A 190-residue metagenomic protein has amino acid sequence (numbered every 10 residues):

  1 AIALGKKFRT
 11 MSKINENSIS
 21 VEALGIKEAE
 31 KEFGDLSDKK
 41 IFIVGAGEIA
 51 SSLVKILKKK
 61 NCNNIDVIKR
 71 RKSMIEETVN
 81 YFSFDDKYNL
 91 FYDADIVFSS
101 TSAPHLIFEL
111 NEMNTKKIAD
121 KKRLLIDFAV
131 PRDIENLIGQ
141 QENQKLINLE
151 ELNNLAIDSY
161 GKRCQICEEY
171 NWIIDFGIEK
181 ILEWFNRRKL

Functional and structural regions predicted by a protein language model:
A1-E32, L36: Glycine/serine-rich phosphate-binding loop and adjoining beta1-alpha1 elements at the start of nucleotide-handling
E16, S20, V44, F108 (+2 more regions): Conserved active-site and cofactor/substrate-binding residues in soluble primary-metabolism enzymes
S37-K40, K122: Phosphate-coordination loops involved in phosphoryl transfer and adenosine-cofactor binding
V44, S51-S52, K58-T78: NAD(P)-binding Rossmann-fold cofactor-contacting core
T78-V79, A94: Short, well-ordered alpha-helix to beta-strand connector turns
N80-D86, I147: Short acidic-hydrophobic, aromatic-tinged amphipathic segments that line or gate anion-handling sites
K87-L110, K121-I126, V130-P131: Rossmann-like NAD(P)-binding element
N114-L124, F128-L190: Adenosine-phosphate binding glycine-rich loop
